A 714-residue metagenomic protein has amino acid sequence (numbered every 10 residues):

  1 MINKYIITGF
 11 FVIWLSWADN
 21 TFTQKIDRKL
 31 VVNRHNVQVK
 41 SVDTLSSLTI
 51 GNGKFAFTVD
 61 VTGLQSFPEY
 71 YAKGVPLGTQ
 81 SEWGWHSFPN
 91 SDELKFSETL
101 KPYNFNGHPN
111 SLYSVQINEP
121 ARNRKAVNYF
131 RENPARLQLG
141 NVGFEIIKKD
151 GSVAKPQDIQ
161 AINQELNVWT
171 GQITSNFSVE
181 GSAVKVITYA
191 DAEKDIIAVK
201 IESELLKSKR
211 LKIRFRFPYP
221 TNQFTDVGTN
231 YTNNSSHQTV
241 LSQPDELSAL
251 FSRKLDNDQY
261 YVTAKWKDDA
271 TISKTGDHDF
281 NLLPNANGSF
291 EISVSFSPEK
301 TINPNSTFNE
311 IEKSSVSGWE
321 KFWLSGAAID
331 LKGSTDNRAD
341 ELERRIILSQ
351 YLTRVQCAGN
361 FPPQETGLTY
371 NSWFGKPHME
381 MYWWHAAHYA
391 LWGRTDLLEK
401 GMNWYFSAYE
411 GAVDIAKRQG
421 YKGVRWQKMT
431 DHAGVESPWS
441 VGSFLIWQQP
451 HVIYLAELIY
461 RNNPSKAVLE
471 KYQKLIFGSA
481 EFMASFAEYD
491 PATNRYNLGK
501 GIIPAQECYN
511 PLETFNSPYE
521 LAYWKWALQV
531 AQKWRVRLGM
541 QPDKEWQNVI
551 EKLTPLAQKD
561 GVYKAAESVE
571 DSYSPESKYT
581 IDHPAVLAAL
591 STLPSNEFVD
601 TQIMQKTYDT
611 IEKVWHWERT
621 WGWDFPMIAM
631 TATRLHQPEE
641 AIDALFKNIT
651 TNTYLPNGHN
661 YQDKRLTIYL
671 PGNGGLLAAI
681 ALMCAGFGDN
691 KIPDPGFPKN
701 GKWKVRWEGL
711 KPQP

Functional and structural regions predicted by a protein language model:
M1-K25: Bacterial Sec-dependent N-terminal signal peptides
F22-K376, T395, Y405-V413, G539: Acidic/polar, glycine-enriched structural segments that form the non-catalytic walls/loops of the carbohydrate-binding
Q65, E69-Y70, F88, H378-G411 (+7 more regions): Active-site core of glycosidic bond-cleaving carbohydrate-active enzymes
K125-D158, N163, K533, P671-P712: Catalytic cores of secreted or luminal carbohydrate-active enzymes
D330-A339, E343, F361-G375, L458-K466 (+2 more regions): Primarily short, surface-exposed interaction patches in extracytoplasmic proteins
F361-L368, K471, E488-G499, M540-W546 (+1 more regions): Short, glycine/acidic-rich hinge or "gate" loops at secondary-structure transitions that mediate conformational
P362-K376, W426-G442, G499-S517, T653-L666: Acidic/His metal-coordination segments adjacent to aromatic residues that form catalytic metal sites in metalloenzymes
G478, F482-R537: Acidic/histidine-rich catalytic neighborhood
